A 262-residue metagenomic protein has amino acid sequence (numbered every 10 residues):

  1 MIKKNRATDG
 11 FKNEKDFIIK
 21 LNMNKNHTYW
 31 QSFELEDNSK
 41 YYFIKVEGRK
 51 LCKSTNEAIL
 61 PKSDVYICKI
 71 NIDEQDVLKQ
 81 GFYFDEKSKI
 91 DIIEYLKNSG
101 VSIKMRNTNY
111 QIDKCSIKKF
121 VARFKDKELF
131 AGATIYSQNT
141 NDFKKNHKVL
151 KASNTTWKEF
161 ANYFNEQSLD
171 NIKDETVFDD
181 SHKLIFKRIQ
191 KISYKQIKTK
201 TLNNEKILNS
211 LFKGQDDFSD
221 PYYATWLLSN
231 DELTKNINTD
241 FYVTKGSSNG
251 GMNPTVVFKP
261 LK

Functional and structural regions predicted by a protein language model:
M1-K262: Short, positively charged
